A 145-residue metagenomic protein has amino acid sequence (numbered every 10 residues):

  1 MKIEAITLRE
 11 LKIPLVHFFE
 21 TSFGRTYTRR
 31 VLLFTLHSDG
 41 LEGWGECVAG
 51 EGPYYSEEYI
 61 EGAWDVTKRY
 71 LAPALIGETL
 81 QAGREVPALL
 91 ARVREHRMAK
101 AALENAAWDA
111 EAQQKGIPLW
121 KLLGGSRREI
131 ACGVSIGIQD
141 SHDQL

Functional and structural regions predicted by a protein language model:
M1-E10, R25, P87-A91, A112-Q113 (+1 more regions): N-terminal amphipathic alpha-helix/helix-capping segment at the start of soluble metabolic enzymes
M1-E42, V48-Y55: Structured beta-strand/loop patches that form or line metal/cofactor-binding pockets in enzymes
E10-K12, V16, E20, A72 (+4 more regions): Generic secondary-structure boundary/loop-capping signal
T26, H96-E104, S141-L145: Glycine-rich anion/phosphate-binding loops
T28, A49, Q81, W120 (+1 more regions): Short, electropositive, low-hydrophobicity segments enriched in small/polar residues
R29-V31, K68, E129: A general secondary-structure signal for short beta-strands and their flanking turns/coil in non-transmembrane regions
L36-H37, E42-Q114: Metal- or metallocofactor-binding catalytic centers and their adjacent structured scaffolds across diverse enzyme
K121-L145: Metal-dependent enolase-superfamily TIM-barrel catalytic cores that perform enediolate-based chemistry
